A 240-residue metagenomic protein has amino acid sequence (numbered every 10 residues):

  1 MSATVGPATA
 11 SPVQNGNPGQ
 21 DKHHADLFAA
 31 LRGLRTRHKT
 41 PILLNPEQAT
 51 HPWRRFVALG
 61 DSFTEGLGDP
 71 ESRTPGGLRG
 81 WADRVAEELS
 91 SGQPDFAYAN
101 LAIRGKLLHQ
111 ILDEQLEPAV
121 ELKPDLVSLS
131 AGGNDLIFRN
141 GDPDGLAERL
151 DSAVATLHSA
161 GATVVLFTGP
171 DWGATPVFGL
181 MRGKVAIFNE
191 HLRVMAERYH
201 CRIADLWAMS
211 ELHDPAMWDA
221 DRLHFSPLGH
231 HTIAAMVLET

Functional and structural regions predicted by a protein language model:
Q14, G68, T74-G76, N140 (+1 more regions): Ubiquitous "structural anchor" signal
H23-R104, L116-K123: Serine-esterase "nucleophile elbow" of acetyl-processing enzymes
L43-H51, R84, E88-P94, L112-T240: Alpha-helical cap/lid subdomain in secreted, periplasmic, or secretory-pathway luminal O-acyl-processing enzymes
L107-L108: Short, structural beta-strand-to-alpha-helix junction motif
